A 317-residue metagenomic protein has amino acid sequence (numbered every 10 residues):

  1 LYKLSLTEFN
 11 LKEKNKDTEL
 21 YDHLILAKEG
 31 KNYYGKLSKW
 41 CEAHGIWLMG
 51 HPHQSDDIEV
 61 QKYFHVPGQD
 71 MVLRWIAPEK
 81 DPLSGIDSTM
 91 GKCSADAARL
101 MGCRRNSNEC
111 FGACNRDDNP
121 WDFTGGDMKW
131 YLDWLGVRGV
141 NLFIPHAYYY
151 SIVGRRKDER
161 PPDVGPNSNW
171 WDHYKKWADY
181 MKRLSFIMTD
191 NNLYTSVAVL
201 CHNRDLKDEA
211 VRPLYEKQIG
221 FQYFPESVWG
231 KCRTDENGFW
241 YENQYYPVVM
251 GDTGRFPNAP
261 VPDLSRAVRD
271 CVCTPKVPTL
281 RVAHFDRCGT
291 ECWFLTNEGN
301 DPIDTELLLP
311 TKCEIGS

Functional and structural regions predicted by a protein language model:
L1-P67, V72-S317: Carbohydrate-binding surfaces of carbohydrate-active enzymes
